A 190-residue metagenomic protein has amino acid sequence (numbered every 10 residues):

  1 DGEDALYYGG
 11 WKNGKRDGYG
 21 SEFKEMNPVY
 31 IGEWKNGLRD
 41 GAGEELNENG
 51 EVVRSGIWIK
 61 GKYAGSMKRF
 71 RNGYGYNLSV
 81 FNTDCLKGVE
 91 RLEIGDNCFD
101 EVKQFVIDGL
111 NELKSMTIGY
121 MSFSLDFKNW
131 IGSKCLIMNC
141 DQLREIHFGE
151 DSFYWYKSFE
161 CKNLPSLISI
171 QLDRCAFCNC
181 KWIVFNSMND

Functional and structural regions predicted by a protein language model:
D1, G9-N13, A64-V102, N111: N-terminal segments that cap or nucleate solenoid repeat domains
L6-R16, V29-D40, V53-Y63: Conserved anchor residues at repeat-unit boundaries in beta-strand-based tandem repeats, strongest for the MORN repeat
I118-K134, I183: Acidic/polar low-complexity surface segments
